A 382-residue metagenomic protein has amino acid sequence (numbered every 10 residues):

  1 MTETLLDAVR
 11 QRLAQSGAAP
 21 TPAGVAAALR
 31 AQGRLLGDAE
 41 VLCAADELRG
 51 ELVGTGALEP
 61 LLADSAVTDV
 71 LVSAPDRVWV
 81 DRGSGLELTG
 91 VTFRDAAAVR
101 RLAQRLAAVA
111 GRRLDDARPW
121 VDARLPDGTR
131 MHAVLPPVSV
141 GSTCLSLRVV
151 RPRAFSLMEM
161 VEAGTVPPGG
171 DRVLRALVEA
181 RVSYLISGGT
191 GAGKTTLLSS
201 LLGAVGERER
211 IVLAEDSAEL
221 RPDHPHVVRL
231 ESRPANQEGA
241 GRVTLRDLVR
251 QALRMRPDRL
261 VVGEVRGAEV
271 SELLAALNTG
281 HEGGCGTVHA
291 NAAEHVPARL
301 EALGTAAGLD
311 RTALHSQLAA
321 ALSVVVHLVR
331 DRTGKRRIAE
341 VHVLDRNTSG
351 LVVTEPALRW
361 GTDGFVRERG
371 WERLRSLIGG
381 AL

Functional and structural regions predicted by a protein language model:
M1-L114: N-terminal accessory targeting/assembly segments
D64, D81-A180: P-loop NTP-binding catalytic core
P152-E162, S199, G203-R250, V296-R299: P-loop NTPase switch/communication element
L177, G189-T190: P-loop (Walker A) phosphate-binding loop of NTP-binding proteins
I186: Hydrophobic anchor at the beta1->P-loop junction of P-loop NTPases
K194: Conserved lysine of the Walker
P222, A252-G334, A339-R346: Conserved P-loop NTPase nucleotide-binding/switch module
R332-L382: NTP-binding/hydrolysis catalytic cores, primarily Walker-type P-loop NTPases
